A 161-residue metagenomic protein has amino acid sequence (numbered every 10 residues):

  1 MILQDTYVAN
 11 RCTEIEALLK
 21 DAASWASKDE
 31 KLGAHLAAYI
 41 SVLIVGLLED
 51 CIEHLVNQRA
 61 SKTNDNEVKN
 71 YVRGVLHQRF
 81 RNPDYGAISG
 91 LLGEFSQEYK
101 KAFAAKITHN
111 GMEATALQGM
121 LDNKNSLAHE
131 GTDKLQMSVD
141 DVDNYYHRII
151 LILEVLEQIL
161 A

Functional and structural regions predicted by a protein language model:
M1-A38: Charged alpha-helical initiation segments
L3, Y7, L32-I40, H109-M112 (+2 more regions): Non-transmembrane, amphipathic alpha-helical segments
T6-A9, T13, V42, G46 (+4 more regions): Generic structural signal for well-ordered, non-transmembrane alpha-helical segments in soluble/cytosolic regions
E16-L19, A23-A26, C51, K124 (+2 more regions): A structural signal for well-ordered alpha-helices, especially hydrophobic packing surfaces of coiled-coils
S24-S27, V56, A60, T132-Q136 (+1 more regions): Short, flexible helix-adjacent loops and helix caps
L36-N57: Short, hydrophobic, well-ordered secondary-structure elements
K62-L135: Flexible secondary-structure boundary motifs
A114, L121-S126, M137-A161: Amphipathic, Lys/Arg-enriched alpha-helical patches that create a basic surface for binding polyanionic ligands
